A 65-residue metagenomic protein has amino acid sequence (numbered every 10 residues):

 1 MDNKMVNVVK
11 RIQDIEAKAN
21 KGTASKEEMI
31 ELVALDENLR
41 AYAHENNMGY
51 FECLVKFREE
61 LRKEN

Functional and structural regions predicted by a protein language model:
D2, R62-N65: Short acidic DE-rich linear segments
D2-M29: N-terminal acidic leader/helix
K21-V55, L61: Acidic, low-complexity, intrinsically disordered interaction modules
